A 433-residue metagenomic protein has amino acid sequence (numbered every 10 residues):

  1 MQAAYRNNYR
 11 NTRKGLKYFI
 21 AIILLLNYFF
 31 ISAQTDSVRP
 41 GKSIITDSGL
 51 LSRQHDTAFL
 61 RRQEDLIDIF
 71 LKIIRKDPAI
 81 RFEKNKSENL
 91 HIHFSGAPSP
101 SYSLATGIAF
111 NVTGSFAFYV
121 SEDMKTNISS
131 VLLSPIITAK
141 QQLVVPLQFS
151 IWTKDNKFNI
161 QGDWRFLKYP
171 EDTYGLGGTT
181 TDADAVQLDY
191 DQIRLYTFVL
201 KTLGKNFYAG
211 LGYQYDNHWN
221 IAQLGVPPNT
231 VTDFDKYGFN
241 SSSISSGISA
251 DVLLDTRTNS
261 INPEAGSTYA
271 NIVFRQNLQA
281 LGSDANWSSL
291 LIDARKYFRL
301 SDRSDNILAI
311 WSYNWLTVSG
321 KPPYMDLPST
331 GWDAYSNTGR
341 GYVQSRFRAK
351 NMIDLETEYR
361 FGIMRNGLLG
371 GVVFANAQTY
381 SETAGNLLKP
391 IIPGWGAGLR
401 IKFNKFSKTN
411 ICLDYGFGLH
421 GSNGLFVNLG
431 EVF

Functional and structural regions predicted by a protein language model:
M1-R39, F298: Bacterial Sec-dependent N-terminal signal peptides
D36, K86-G96, P100-I244, S249 (+3 more regions): Gram-negative/organellar outer-membrane beta-barrel architecture
D36-D77, R81-F82, D163-R165, E171-D302 (+2 more regions): Transmembrane beta-strand segments of outer-membrane beta-barrel domains in Gram-negative and organellar OMPs
I80-I92, V120-I128, K154-N159, K205-N206 (+5 more regions): Short loop/turn motifs that connect adjacent beta-strands in outer-membrane beta-barrel proteins
F94, F110, F207, I248 (+7 more regions): Hydrophobic core residues within well-ordered beta-strands of beta-rich domains
N229-K236, L291, Y324-T338, G385-A397: Solvent-exposed, glycine/polar-rich loop segments of beta-barrel outer-membrane systems
T258-M364, L369: C-terminal outer-membrane beta-barrel translocator/porin domains of Gram-negative envelope proteins and their
R360-G394: C-terminal hydrophobic structural anchor segments that stabilize assembly/packing rather than catalytic chemistry
